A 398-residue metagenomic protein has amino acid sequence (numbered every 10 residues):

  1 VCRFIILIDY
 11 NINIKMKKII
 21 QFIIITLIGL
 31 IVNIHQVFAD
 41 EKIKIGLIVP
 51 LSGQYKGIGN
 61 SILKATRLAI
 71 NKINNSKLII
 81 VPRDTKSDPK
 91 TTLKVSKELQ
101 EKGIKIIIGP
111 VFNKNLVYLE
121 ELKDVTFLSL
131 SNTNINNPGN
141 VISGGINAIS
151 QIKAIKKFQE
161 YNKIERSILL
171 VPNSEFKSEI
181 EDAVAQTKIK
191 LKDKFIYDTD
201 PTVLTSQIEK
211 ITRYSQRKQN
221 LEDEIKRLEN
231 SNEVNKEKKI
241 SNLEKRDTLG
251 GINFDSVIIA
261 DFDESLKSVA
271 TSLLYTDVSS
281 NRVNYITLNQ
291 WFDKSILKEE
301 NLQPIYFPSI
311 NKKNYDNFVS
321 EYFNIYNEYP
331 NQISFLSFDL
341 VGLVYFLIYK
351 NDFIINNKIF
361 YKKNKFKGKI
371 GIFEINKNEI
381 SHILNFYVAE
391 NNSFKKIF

Functional and structural regions predicted by a protein language model:
K17-A39: Classical Sec-dependent N-terminal signal peptides that target proteins to the secretory pathway
K42, G57-I62, N75-N137, S143-I146: Beta-alpha junction/loop-to-helix N-cap segments that form part of ligand/metal-binding clefts
G57-I73, T91, E175-K192, Q207: Short, solvent-exposed amphipathic alpha-helices that sit in or adjacent to ligand/effector-binding or catalytic
L78-Q100, Q151-A154, D200-Y214, K236-L243: Structural motif
I106-L170, E175-A183, I189, K194: Extracytoplasmic ligand/sensor domains, especially the bilobed periplasmic-binding protein
I189, K210-E222, L228-E237, I252-S256 (+1 more regions): Extracellular/periplasmic periplasmic-binding protein-like sensory domains
N327-F338, L343-F394: Segments of small-molecule ligand-sensing domains
